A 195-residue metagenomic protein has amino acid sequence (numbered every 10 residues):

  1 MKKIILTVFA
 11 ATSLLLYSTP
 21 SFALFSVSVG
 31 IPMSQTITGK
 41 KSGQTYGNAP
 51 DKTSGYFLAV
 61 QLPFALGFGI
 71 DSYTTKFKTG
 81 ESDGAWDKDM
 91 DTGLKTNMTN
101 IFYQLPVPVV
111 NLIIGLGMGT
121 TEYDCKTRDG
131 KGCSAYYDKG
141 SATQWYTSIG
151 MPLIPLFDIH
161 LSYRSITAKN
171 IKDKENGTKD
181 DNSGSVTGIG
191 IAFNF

Functional and structural regions predicted by a protein language model:
M1-V8: Bacterial N-terminal signal peptides that target proteins for export
A11-T12: Repetitive helical segments and hydrophobic/amphipathic motifs
A23-G39: Short N-terminal segments immediately surrounding and downstream of signal-peptide cleavage
I31, Q35, Y56-K131, D138-S141 (+3 more regions): Gram-negative (and chloroplast) outer-membrane scaffold detector with strong preference for beta-barrel transmembrane
S34-Y56, A135-K139, K169-I171, D181: Surface-exposed strand-loop-strand hairpins of Gram-negative outer-membrane beta-barrel proteins
K40-G43, G84-W86, D129-C133, K174: Extracytoplasmic loops and strand-loop junctions of Gram-negative outer membrane beta-barrel proteins
L156-F195: Hydrophobic secondary-structure block in the mid-to-C-terminal portion of proteins
